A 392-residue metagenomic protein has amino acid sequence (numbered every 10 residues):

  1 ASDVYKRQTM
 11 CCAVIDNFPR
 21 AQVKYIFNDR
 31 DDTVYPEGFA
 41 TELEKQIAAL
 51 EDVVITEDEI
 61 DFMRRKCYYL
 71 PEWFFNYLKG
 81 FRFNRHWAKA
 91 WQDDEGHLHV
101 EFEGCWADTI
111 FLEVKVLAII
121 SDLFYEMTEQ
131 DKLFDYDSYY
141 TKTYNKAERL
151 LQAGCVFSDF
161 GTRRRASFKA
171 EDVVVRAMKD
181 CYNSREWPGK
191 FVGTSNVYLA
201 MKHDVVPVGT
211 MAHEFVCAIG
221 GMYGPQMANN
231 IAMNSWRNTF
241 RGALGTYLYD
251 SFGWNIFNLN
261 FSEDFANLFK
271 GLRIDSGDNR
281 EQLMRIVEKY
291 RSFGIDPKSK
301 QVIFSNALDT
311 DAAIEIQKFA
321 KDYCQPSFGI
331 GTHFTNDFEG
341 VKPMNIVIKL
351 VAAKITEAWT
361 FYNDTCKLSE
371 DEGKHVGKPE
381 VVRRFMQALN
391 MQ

Functional and structural regions predicted by a protein language model:
A1, G154-C155, A243, F269: Short, well-ordered alpha-helix to beta-strand connector turns
S2-A228, A232, R237-N238, K349-Q392: Ordered alpha/beta subdomains of enzyme catalytic regions
H203, V208-Q392: Glycine-rich phosphate/ribose-binding loops and adjacent secondary-structure elements that form binding surfaces
